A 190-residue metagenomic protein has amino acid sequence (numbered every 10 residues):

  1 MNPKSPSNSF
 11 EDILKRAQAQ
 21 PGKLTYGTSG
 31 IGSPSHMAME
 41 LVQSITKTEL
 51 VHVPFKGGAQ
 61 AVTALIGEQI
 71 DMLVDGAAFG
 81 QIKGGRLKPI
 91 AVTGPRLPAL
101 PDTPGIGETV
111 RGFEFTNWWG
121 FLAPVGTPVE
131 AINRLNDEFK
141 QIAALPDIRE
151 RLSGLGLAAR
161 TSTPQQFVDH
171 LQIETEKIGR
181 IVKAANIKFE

Functional and structural regions predicted by a protein language model:
M1-K56, I106, T116-R151: Hinge/capping helix and adjacent helix->loop/strand transition within the periplasmic-binding protein
R16, Q20, E68, G76 (+4 more regions): Generic structural signal for alpha-helix termini and adjacent loop/cap motifs
G22-T103: Ligand-binding pocket segment of bilobal, Venus flytrap-like solute-binding proteins
I45-T48, I90, V129-E190: An extracytoplasmic/periplasmic, membrane-proximal ligand-sensing/linker region
A91-V125: Periplasmic-binding protein-like
